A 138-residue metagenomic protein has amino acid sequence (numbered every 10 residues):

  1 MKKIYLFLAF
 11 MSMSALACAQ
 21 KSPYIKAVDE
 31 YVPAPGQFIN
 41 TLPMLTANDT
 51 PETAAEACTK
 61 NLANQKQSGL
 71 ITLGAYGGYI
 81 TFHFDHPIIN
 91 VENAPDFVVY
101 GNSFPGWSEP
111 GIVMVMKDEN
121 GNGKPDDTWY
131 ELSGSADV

Functional and structural regions predicted by a protein language model:
M1-Q20: Bacterial Sec-dependent N-terminal signal peptides
S14, N122-G123: Generic macromolecular interface patches on structured domains
Q20-G111, E119-N122, T128-V138: A domain-level signal for the mature, folded cores of soluble proteins
